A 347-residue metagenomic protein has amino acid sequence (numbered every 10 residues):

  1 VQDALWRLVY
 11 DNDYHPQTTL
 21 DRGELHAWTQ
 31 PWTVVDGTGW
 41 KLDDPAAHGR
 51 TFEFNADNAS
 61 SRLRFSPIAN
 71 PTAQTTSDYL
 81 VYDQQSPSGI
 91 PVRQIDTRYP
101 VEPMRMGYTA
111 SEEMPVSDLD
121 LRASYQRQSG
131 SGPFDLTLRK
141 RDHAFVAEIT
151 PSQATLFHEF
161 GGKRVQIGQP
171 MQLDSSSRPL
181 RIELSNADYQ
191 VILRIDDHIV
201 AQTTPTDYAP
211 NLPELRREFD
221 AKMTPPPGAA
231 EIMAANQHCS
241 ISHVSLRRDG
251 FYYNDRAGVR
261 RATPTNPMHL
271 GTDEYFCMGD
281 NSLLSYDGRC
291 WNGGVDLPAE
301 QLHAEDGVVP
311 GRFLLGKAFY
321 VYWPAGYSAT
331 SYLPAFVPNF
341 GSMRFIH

Functional and structural regions predicted by a protein language model:
V1-H347: Extended hydrophobic leader/signal-anchor segments used for secretion and membrane insertion
